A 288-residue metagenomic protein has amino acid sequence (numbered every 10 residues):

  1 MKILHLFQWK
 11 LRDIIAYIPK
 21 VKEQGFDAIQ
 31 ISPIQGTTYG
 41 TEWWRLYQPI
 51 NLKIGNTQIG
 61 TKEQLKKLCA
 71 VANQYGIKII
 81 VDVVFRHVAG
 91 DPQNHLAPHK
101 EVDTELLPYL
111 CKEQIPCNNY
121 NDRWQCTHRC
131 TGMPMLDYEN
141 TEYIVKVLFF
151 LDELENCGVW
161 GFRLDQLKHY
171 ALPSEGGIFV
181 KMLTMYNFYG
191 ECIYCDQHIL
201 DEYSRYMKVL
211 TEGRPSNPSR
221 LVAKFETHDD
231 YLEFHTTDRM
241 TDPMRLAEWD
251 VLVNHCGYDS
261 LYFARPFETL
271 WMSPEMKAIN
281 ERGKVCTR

Functional and structural regions predicted by a protein language model:
M1-I3, L221-V222: A residue-level signal for beta-strand positions that form part of recognition/binding surfaces within mature
K2-A16, Q24-C157, P173-I199: Substrate-binding/active-site clefts of carbohydrate-active enzymes
A16-K22, P33-Q35, G40-Y47, K66-V81 (+1 more regions): Active-site-proximal helices and loops of the catalytic beta/alpha 8
